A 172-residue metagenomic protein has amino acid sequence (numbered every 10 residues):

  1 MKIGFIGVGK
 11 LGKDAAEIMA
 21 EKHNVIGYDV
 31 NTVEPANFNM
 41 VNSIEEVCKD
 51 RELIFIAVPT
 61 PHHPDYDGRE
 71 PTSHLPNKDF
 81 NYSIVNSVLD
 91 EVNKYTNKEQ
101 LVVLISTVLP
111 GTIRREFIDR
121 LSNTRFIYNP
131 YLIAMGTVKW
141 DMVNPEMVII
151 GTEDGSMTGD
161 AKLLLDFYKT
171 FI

Functional and structural regions predicted by a protein language model:
M1-K49: NAD(P)+-binding Rossmann beta1-loop-alpha1 motif at the extreme N-terminus of oxidoreductases
G12, L109-G111, M157: Alpha-helix N-cap/loop-to-helix initiation residues
A15, M19, H23, R51 (+4 more regions): Structural signal for hydrophobic packing residues in well-ordered secondary-structure cores of soluble enzyme domains
D50-R51, E99, P145: Local beta-strand N-terminus motif with an aromatic residue
I54-F55: N-terminal Rossmann-like NAD(P) cofactor-binding module of classical short-chain dehydrogenase/reductase
V58-P59: Conserved NAD(P)H cofactor-binding loop of Rossmann-fold oxidoreductase domains
H62-V138: Rossmann-like NAD(P)(H) cofactor-binding subdomain of soluble oxidoreductases
Y95, R115-N129, I133-I172: Internal alpha-helical scaffold of NAD(P)-dependent oxidoreductase catalytic cores
